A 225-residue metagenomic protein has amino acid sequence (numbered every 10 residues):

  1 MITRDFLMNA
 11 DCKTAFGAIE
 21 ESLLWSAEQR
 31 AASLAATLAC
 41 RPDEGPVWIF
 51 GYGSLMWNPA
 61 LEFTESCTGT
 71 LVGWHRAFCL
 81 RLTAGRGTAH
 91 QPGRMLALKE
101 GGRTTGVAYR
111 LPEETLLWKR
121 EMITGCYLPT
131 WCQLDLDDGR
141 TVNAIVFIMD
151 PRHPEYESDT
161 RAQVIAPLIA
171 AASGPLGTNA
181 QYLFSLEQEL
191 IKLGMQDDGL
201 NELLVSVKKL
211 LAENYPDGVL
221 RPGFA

Functional and structural regions predicted by a protein language model:
M1-A225: A glycine-rich, hydrophobic/aromatic-adjacent loop/helix-cap motif
